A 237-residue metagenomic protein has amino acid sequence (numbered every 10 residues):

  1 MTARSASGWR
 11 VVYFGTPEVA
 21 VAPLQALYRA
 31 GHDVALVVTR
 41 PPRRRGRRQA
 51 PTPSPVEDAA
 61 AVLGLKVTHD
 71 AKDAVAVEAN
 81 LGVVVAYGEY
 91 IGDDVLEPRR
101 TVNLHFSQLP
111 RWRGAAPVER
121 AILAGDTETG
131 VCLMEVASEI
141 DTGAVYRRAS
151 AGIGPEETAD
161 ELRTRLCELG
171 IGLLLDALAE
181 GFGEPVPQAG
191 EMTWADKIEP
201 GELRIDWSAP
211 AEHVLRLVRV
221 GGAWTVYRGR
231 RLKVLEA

Functional and structural regions predicted by a protein language model:
M1-G46: N-terminal Rossmann-like dinucleotide-binding module
T2-A3, Q188-A237: Internal anion-binding site segments
W9, A30, L81-W194: Donor/substrate-binding cores of folate-linked one-carbon enzymes
L27, D58-G64, V95, V218 (+1 more regions): A generic structural signal for well-ordered alpha-helical segments
P41-A61: N-terminal beta-loop-helix "entrance" segment that forms/cooperates in small-molecule cofactor or anionic ligand
K66-T68: General small-molecule cofactor/ligand-binding pocket signal
A71-N80: Short amphipathic alpha-helix with an adjacent loop that forms part of the alpha/beta core around
